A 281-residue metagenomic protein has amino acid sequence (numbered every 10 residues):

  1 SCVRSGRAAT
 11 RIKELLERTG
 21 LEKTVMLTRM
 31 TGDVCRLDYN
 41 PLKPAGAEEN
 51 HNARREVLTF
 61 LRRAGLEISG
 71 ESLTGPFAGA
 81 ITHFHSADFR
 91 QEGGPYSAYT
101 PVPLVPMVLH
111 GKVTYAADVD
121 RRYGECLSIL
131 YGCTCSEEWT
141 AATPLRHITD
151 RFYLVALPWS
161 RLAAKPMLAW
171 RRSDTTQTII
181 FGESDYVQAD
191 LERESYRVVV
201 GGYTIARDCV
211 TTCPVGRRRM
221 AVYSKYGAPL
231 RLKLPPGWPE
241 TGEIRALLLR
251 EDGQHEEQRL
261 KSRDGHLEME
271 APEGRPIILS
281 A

Functional and structural regions predicted by a protein language model:
C2-E22, T31-P276: Active-site-proximal substrate-binding groove within the catalytic cores of carbohydrate-active enzymes
T28: Short helix- or helix-capping micro-motifs that position conserved polar/aromatic residues at function-defining sites
L279-A281: Short beta-strand-to-coil "C-cap" segments at the C-terminal boundary of structured domains/repeats, marking
